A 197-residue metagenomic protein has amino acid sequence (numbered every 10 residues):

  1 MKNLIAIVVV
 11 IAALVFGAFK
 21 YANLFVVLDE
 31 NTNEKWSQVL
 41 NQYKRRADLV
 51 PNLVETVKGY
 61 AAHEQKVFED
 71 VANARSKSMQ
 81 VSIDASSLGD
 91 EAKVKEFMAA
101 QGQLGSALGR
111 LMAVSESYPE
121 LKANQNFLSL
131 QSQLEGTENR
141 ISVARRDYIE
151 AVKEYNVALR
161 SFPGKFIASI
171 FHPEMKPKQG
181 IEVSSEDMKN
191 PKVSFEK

Functional and structural regions predicted by a protein language model:
M1-K197: A helix-centric hydrophobic-segment signal that preferentially recognizes long, alpha-helical stretches used
